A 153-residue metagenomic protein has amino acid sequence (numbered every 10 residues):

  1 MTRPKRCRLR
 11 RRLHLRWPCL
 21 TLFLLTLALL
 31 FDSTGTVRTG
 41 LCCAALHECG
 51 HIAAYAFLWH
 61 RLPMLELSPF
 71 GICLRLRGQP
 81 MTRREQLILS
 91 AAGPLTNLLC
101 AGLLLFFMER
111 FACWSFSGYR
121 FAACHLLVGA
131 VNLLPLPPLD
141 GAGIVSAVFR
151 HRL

Functional and structural regions predicted by a protein language model:
M1-L153: Hydrophobic transmembrane alpha-helices and their immediate loop junctions in multi-pass integral membrane proteins
